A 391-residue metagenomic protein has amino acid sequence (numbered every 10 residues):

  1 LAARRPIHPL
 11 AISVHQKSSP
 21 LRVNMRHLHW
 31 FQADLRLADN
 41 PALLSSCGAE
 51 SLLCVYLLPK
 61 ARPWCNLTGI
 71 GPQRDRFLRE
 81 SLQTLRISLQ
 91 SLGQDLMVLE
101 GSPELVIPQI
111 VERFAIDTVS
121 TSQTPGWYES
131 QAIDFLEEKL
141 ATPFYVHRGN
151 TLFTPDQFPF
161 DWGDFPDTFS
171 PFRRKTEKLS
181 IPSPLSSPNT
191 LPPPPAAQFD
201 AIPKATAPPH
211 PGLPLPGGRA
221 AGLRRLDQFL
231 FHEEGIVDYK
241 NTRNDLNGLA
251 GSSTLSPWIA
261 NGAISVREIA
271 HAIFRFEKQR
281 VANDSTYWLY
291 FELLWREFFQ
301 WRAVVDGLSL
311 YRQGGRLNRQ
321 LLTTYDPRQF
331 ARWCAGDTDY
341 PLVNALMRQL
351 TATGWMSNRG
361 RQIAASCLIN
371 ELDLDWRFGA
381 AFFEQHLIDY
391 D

Functional and structural regions predicted by a protein language model:
L1-N24: N-terminal amphipathic/basic-hydrophobic helices that include classical n-h-c signal peptides and signal-anchor
I12, V23-P184, R348: Trp/Phe/Arg-rich N-terminal binding region typifying the photolyase-homology
H29, A33-L35, P41, D75 (+15 more regions): Flexible, active-site-adjacent loop/turn segments at secondary-structure boundaries
G163-L317: Glycine/tryptophan-enriched, flexible segments
G251-D391: Active-site-proximal binding-pocket segments
